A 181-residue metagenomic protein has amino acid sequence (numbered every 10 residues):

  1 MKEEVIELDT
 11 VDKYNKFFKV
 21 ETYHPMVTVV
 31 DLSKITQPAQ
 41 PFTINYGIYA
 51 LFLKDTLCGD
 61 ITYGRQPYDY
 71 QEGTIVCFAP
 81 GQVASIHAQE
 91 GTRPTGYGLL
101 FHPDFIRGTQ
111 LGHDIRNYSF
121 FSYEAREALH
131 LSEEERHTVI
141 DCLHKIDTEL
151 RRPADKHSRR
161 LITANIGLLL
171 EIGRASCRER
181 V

Functional and structural regions predicted by a protein language model:
M1-T62, Q66-Y68: Generic protein-terminus/edge-of-domain signal
E21, H87-R151: A hydrophobic/aromatic-rich effector-binding and dimerization subdomain of bacterial HTH-type transcriptional regulators
V29, I75-C77, G98-L100: Conserved hydrophobic/aromatic beta-strand scaffold that supports enzyme active sites
D55, Q71, P80: A cytosolic small-molecule/anion-sensing beta-strand core signal
D60-T62, A84-G91: Short beta-strand His + acidic residue motifs that chelate non-heme Fe in jelly-roll/DSBH and cupin folds
R65-C77: Short acidic-glycine-tyrosine-enriched beta hairpin
V76, G81-I86, I106-R107: Histidine-centered metal-chelating micro-motifs
E134-R180: An amphipathic alpha-helical interaction segment
